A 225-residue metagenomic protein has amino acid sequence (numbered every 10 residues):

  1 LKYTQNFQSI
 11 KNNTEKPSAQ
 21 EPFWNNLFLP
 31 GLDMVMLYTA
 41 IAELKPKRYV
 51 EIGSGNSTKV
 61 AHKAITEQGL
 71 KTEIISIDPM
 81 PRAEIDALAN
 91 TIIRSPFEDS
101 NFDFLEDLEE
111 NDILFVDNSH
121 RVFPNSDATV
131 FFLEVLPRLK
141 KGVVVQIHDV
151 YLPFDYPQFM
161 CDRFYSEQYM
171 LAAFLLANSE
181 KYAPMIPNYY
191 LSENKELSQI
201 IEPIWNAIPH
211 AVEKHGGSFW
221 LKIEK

Functional and structural regions predicted by a protein language model:
L1-E67, K71-Q146, V150-K225: A short alpha-helical cap/connector motif
